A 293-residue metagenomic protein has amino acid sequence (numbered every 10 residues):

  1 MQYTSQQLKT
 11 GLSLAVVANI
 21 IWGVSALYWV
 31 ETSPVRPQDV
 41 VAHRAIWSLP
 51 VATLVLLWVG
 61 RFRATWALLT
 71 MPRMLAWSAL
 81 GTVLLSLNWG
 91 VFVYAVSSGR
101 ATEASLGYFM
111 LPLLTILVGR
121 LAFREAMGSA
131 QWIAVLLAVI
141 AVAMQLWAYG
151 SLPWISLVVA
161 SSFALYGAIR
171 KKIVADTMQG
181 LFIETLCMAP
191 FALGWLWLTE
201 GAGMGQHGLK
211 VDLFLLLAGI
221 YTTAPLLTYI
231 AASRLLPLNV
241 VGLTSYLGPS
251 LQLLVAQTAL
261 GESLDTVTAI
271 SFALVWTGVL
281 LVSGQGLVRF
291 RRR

Functional and structural regions predicted by a protein language model:
M1-D39, I140-K172, V255, R293: Glycine-/small-residue-enriched transmembrane alpha-helix faces in small-molecule transporters and effluxers
M1-V17, P50-S78, S129, L181 (+3 more regions): Membrane-interface interhelical linkers
V16-V24, Y28, A79-V96, V158-I169 (+2 more regions): Hydrophobic alpha-helical transmembrane segments of multi-pass membrane transport proteins, especially secondary
P34-D39, G90-G107, L227-T244, S263: Structural motif at transmembrane-helix junctions in multi-pass transporters
Y94, M110-A130, S250-A269: C-terminal transmembrane-helix exit sites in multi-pass transporters
L106-M110, T177-C187, T223-T258: Helix-helix packing/entry segments at the starts of transmembrane helices
M127-L146, V159, V267-G286: Hydrophobic transmembrane alpha-helices of multi-pass small-molecule transport proteins
L152, Y246-R293: C-terminal-most transmembrane helix of multi-pass membrane proteins
